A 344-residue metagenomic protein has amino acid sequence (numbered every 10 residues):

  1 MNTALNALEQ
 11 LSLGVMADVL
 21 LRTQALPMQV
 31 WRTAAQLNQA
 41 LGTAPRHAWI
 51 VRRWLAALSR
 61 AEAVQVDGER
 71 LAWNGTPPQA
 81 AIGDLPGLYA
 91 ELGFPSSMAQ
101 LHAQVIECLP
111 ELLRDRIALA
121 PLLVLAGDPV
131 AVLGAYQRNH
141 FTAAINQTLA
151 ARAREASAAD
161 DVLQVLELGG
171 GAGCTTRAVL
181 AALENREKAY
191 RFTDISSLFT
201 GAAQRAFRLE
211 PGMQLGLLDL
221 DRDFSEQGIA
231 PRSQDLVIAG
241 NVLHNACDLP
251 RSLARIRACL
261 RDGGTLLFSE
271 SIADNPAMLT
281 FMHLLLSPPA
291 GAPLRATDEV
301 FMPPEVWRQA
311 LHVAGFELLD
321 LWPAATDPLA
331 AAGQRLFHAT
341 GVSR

Functional and structural regions predicted by a protein language model:
M1-Q137, N146-Q164, R186, G315-F316 (+4 more regions): N-terminal accessory segments
S157, L183-E184, F207, A246 (+1 more regions): A generic alpha-to-beta junction signature in SAM-dependent methyltransferases
Q164-L166, G170-F224: Class I SAM-dependent methyltransferase SAM/SAH-binding core
F224-V237: A short acidic, Gly/Pro-enriched loop at the edge of an enzyme's catalytic core that lines a small-molecule cofactor
D235-D248: A short SAM/SAH-binding and catalytic strip from SAM-dependent methyltransferases
P250-T265: A short glycine-rich, Lys/Arg-flanked "PGG" loop and its adjoining helix->strand segment in the class I
L267-P323: C-terminal alpha-helical "lid/dimerization" subdomain adjacent to the S-adenosyl-L-methionine
A331-H338: Short hydrophobic/aromatic beta-strand or adjacent loop that forms the aromatic wall/cage of a ligand/substrate-binding
